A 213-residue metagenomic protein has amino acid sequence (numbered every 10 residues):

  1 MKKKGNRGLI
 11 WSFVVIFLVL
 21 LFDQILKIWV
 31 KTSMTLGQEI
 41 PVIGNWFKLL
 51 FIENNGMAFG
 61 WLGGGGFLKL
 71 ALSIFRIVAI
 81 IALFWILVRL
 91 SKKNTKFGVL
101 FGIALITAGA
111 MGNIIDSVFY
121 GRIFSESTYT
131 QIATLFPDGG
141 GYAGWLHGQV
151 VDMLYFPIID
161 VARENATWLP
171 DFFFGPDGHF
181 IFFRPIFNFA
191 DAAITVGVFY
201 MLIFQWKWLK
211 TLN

Functional and structural regions predicted by a protein language model:
M1-N213: Alpha-helical transmembrane bundles and membrane-interface segments of multipass inner-membrane proteins
